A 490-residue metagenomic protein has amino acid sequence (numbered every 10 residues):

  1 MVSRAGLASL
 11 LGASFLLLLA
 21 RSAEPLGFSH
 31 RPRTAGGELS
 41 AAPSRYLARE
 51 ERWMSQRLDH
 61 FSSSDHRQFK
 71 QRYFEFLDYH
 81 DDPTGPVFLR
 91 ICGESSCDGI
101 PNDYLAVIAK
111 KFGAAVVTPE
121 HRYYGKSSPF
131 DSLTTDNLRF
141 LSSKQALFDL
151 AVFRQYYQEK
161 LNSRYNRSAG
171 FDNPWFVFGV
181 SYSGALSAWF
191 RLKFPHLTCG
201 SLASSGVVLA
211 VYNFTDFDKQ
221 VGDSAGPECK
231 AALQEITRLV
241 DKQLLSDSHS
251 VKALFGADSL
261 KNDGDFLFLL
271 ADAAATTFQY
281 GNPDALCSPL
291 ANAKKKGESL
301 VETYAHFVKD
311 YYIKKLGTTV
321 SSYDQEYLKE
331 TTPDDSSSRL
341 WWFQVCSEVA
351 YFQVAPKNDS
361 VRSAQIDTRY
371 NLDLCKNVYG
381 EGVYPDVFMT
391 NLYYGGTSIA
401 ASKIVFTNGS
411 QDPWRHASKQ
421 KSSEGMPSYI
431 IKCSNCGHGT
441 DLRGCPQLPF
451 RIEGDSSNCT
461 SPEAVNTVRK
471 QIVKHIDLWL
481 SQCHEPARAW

Functional and structural regions predicted by a protein language model:
V2-A115, F140, K474, L478-W490: Catalytic-loop region of hydrolases
K111-S128: Conserved alpha/beta-hydrolase
Y123-N137, V152-Q155, Y212, D441-L442: Glycine-rich "HGGG/HGxG" loop immediately N-terminal to the catalytic nucleophile of the alpha/beta-hydrolase
L138-Y165: Alpha/beta-hydrolase active-site loop
S163-S181: Alpha/beta-hydrolase fold nucleophile elbow
G179-W189, W414: Glycine-rich nucleophile elbow surrounding the catalytic serine of serine-hydrolase chemistry
H196-S299, T303: A catalytic-pocket lid/entrance helix-loop region that shapes and gates access to the active site across common
D265-W490: C-terminal subdomain of alpha/beta-hydrolase-fold enzymes, centered on the catalytic histidine and its supporting
